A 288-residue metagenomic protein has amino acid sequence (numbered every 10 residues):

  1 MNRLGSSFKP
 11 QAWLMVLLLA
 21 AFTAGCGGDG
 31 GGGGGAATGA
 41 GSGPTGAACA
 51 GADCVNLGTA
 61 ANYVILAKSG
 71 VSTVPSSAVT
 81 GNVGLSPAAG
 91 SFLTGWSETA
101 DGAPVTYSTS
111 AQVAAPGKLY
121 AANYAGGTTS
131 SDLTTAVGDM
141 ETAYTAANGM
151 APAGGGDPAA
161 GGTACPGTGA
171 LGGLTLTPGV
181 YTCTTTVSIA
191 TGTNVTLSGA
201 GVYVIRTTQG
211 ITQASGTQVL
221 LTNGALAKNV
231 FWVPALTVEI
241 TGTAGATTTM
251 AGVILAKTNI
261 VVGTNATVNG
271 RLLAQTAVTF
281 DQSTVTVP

Functional and structural regions predicted by a protein language model:
N2-L14: Bacterial N-terminal signal peptides that target proteins for export
L19-A20, P158: Residue-level signal for mature regions of secreted extracellular proteins and peptides
A21-G25: C-terminal motif of bacterial Sec signal peptides marking the signal peptidase cleavage site
G27-P288: Solvent-exposed adhesion/ligand-recognition segments of exported proteins
